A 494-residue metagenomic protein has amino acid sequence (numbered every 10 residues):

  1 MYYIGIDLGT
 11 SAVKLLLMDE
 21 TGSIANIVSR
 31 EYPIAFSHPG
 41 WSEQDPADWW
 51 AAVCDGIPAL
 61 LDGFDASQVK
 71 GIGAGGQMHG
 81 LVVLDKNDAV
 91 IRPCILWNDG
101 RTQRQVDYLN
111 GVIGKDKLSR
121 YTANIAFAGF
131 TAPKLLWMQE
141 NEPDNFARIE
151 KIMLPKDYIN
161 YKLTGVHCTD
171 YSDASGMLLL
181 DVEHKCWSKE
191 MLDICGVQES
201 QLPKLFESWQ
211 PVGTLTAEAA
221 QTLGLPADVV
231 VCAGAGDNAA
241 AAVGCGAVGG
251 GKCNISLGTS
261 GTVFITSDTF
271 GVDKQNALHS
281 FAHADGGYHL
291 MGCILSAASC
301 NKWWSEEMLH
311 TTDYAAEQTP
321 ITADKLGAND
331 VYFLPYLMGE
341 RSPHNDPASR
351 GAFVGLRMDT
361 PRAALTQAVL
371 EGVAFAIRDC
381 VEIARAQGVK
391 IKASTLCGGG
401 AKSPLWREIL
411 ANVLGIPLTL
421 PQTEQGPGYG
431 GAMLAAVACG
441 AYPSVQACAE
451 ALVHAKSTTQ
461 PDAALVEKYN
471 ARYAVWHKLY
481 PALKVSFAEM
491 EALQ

Functional and structural regions predicted by a protein language model:
M1-R92, R120, R148, A220-Q221 (+3 more regions): N-terminal glycine/serine-rich phosphate-binding loop of ATP-dependent small-molecule kinases, especially carbohydrate
I4-G5, Q103, N110-F127, P133-C168 (+4 more regions): Active-site core segments that coordinate phosphate-bearing ligands/cofactors across diverse enzyme families
G22, D45, I72, D99 (+3 more regions): Residue-level signal for inorganic ion chemistry
N26-R30, P203, S457: Structural signal for short hydrophobic segments within the conserved structured cores of catalytic domains across
P58-W97, I125-T131, N160-D181, K204-E207 (+1 more regions): Short beta-strand-loop/turn "lid" adjacent to the catalytic site in phosphate-handling enzymes
R92-V106, P421-Q422: Short, acidic/small-residue loops that bind anionic groups at enzyme active sites
S200: A conserved beta-strand/loop element that lines the FAD pocket in flavoprotein oxidoreductases
